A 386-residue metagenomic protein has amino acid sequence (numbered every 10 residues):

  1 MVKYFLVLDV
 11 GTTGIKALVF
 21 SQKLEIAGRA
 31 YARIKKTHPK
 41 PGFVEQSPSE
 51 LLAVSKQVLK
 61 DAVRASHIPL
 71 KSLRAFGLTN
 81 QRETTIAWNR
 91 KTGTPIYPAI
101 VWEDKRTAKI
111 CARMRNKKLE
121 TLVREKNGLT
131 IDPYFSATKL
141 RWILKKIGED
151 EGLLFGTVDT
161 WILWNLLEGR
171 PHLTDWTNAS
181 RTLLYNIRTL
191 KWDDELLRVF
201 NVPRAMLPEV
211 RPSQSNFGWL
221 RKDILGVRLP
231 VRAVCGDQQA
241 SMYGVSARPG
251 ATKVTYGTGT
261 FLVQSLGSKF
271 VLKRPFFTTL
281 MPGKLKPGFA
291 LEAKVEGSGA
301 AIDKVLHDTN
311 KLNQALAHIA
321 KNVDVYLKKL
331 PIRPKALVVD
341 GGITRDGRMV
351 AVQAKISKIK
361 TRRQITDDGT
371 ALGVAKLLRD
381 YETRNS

Functional and structural regions predicted by a protein language model:
M1-Y97, E125, G152, L225-P230 (+1 more regions): N-terminal glycine/serine-rich phosphate-binding loop of ATP-dependent small-molecule kinases, especially carbohydrate
L6-V7, A108, R115-N127, F135-H172 (+4 more regions): Active-site core segments that coordinate phosphate-bearing ligands/cofactors across diverse enzyme families
G11-T13, S72, T79-R82, S136 (+5 more regions): Short, basic and Ser/Thr-rich N-terminal targeting/leader segments
R29-Y31, Q214, M349-V350: Active-site-adjacent bridging/hinge elements
R64-V101, T130-Y134, L163-N186, R211 (+1 more regions): Short beta-strand-loop/turn "lid" adjacent to the catalytic site in phosphate-handling enzymes
D104: Carbohydrate-associated surface elements
L197-S215: A conserved helix-loop-beta module that forms one wall/lid of the active-site cleft in ATP-utilizing catalytic domains
